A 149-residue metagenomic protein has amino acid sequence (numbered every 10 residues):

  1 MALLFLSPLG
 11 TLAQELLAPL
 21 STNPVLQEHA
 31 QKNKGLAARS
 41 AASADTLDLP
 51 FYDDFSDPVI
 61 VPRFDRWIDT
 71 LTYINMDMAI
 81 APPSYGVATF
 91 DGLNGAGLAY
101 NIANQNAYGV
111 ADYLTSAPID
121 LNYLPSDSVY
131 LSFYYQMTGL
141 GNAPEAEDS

Functional and structural regions predicted by a protein language model:
M1-T22: Bacterial Sec-dependent N-terminal signal peptides
S7, D48-L49, V110, D127: A generic "functional-site adjacency" signal
E15-S84: Extracellular carbohydrate-recognition regions
D53, L114, L131: A broad, low-specificity signal marking well-ordered, structured residues that form hydrophobic/aromatic
V59-V61, N122-Y123, M137-G139: Extracellular acidic, Ser/Thr/Pro-rich low-complexity tracts
T70-S128, G141-E145: Surface-exposed, low-complexity/disordered Ser/Thr/Gly/Pro/Asn-rich loops and linkers
F133-Y135: Conserved aromatic anchor
